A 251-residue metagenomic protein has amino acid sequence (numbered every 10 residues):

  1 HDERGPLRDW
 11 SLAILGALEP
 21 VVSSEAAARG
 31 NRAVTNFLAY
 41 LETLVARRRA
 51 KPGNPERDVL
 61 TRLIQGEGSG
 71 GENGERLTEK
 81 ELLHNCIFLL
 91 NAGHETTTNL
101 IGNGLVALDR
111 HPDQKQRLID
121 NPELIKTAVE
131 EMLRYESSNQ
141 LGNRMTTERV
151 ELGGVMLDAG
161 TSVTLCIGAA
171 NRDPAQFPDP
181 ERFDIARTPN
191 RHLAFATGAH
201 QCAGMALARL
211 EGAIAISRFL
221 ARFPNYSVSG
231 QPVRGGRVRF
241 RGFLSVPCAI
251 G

Functional and structural regions predicted by a protein language model:
H1-G251: Cytochrome P450
